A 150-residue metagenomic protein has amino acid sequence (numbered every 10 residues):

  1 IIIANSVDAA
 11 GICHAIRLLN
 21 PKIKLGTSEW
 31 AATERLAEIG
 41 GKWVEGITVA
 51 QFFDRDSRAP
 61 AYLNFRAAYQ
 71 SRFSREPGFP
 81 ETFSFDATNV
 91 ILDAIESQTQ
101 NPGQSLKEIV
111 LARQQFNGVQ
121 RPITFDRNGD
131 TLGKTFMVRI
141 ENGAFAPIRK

Functional and structural regions predicted by a protein language model:
I1-K150: Extracytosolic ligand-binding ectodomains
